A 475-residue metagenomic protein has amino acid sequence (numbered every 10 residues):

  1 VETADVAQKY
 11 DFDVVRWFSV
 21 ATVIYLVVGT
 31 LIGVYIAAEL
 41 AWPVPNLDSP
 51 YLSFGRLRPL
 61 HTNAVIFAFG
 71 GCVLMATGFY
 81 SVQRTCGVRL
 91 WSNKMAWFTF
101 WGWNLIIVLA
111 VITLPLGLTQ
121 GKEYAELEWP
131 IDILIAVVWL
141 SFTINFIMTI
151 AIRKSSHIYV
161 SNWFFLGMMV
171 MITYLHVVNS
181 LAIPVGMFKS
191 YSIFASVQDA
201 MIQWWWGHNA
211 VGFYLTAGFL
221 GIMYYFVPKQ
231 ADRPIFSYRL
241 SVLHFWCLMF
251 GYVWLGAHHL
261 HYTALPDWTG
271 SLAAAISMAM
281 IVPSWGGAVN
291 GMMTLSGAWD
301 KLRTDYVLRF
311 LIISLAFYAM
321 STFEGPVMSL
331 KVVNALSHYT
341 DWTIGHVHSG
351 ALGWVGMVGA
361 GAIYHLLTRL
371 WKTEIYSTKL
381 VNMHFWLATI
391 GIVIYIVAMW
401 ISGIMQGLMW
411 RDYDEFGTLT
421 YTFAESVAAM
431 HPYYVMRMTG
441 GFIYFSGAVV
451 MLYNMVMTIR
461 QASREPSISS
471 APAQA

Functional and structural regions predicted by a protein language model:
E2-V6, S426-M430: Short, charged/polar, low-complexity loop and linker segments that flank or interrupt alpha-helical bundles
T3-W17: Cytosolic juxtamembrane amphipathic/interface segments immediately preceding and feeding into a transmembrane helix
R16-V44, Y51-L118, W129-I150, N162-M187 (+7 more regions): Hydrophobic cores of alpha-helical transmembrane segments in multi-pass integral membrane proteins
Q120-E123, T263-P266, N334-H338: Membrane-interface helix termini and inter-helical loops of multi-pass transporters
S190-A195: Surface-exposed loop and adjacent secondary-structure segments within mature catalytic domains
Q198-D199, A231-D232: Functional cores that coordinate and move charged inorganic groups
S463-A475: Short, highly charged, low-complexity non-transmembrane loops/tails of multi-pass membrane proteins
